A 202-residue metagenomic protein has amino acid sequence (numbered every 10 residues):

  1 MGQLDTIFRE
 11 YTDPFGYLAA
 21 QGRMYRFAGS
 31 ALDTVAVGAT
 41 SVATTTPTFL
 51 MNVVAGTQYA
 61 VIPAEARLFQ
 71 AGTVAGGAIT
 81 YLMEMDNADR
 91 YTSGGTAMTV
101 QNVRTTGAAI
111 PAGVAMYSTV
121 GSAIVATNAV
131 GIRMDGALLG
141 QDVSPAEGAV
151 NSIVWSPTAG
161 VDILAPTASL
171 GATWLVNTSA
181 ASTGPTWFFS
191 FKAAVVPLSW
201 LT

Functional and structural regions predicted by a protein language model:
M1, D5, G56, T127-A129 (+1 more regions): Glycine-centered loop/turn motifs
M1-Q21: Heptad-repeat coiled-coil amphipathic alpha-helices that mediate oligomerization/assembly
L4, G107, T127, K192-A193 (+1 more regions): Low-complexity, intrinsically disordered short peptide segments enriched in small/polar/basic residues
R9, Y17, V37, A88-S93 (+6 more regions): A generic signature of intrinsically disordered, low-complexity regions enriched in glycine/proline and charged/polar
G16-I62, R67-V103, G160-T202: C-terminal interaction-tip segments
A108-A165: Extended, solvent-exposed segments with strong compositional bias
